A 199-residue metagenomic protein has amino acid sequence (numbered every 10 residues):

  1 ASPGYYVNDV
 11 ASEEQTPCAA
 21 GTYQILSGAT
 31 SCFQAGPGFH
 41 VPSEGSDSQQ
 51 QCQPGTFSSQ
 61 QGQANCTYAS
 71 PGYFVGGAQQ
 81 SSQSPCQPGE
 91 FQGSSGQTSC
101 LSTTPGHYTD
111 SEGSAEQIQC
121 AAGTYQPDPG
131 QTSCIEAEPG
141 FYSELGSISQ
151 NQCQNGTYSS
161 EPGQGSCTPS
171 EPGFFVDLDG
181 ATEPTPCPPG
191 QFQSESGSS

Functional and structural regions predicted by a protein language model:
A1-S199: Disulfide-rich, cysteine-dense extracellular ectodomains and adjacent flexible linkers of secreted and cell-surface
